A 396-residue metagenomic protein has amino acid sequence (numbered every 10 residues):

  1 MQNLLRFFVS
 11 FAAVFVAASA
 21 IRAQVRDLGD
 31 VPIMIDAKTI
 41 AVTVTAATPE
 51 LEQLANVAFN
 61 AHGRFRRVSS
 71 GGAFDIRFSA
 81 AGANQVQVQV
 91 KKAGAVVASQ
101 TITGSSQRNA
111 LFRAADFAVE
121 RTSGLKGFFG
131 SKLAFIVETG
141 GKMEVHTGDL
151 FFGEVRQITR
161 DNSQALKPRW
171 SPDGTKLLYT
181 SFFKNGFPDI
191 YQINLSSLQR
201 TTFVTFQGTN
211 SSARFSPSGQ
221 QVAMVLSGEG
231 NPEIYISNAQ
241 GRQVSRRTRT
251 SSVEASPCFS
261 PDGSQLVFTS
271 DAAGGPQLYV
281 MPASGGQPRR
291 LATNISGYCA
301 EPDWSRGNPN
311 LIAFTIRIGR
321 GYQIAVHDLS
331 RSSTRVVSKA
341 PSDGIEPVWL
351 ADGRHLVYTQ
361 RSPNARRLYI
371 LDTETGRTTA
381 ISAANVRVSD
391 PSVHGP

Functional and structural regions predicted by a protein language model:
A23-V57: A structural "domain/chain start" motif
G72-F117: Amphipathic beta-strand/beta-sheet edge segments enriched in Tyr/Trp
R108-D149, E154-Q157: Pro/Ala/Gly-rich low-complexity, hydrophilic intrinsically disordered segments
K126-G127, V137-E144, N162, S181-D189 (+9 more regions): A flexible loop/linker signature enriched in serine peptidases of the S9 family
G127-F129, P172-D173, P217-S218, P261-D262 (+3 more regions): Residue-level detector of Asp-centered blade-edge/turn motifs that repeat once per structural unit in beta-propeller
L133, G174-L178, G219-A223, G263-V267 (+2 more regions): Hydrophobic beta-strand positions that form the internal "hydrophobic ladder" of WD40/Gbeta-like beta-propeller blades
L150-Q164, N194-S211, S237-A255, M281-A300 (+2 more regions): Multi-bladed beta-propeller domains
R169, R214, C258, D303-S305 (+2 more regions): Conserved beta-strand position repeated across blades of beta-propeller domains
